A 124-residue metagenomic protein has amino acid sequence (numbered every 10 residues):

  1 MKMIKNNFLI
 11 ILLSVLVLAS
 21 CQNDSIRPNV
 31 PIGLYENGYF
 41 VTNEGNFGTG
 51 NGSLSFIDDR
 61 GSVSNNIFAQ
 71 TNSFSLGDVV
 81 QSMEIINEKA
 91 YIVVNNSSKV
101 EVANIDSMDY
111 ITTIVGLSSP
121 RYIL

Functional and structural regions predicted by a protein language model:
M3-K5, I11-Y39: Bacterial Sec-dependent N-terminal signal peptides
Q22-R27, S62-S75, D109-V115, R121: A short beta-strand motif characteristic of beta-propeller blades
G33-G38, I85-K89, I105, L124: Short, solvent-exposed coil/turn segments at beta-strand boundaries
Y39-T49, N87-N96: Conserved beta-strand positions in repeat-built beta-propeller and related beta-rich domains
G48-F56, K99-V102: Structural motif
D58-G61, N104-M108: Short loop/turn segments that connect beta-strands within beta-propeller blades
F74-I86, L117-L124: Beta-rich, blade/repeat-based domains predominating in secreted/periplasmic proteins but also intracellular
G77-N104: Mid-chain, structured segments of secreted extracytoplasmic proteins
